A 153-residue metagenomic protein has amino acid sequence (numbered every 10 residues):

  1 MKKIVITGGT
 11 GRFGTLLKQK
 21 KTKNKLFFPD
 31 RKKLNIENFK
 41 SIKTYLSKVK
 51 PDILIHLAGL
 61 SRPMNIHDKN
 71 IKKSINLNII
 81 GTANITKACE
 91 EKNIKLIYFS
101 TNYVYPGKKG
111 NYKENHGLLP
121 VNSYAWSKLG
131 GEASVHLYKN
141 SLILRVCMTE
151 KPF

Functional and structural regions predicted by a protein language model:
K2-K23: N-terminal Rossmann NAD(P)H-binding glycine-rich loop of SDR-like oxidoreductase domains
T7, D52-L57, Y98-F99: Rossmann-fold scaffold of SDR-type NAD(P)-dependent oxidoreductases
T22-T44: Adenosine-cofactor binding site in Rossmann-like domains, unifying the SAM/SAH pocket of S-adenosylmethionine-dependent
E37, K69, K73-N84, L118 (+2 more regions): Glycine-rich NAD(P)-binding loop of the Rossmann-fold in SDR/ketoreductase-type enzymes
F39-L77, A88: NAD(P)H-binding glycine-rich loop region in Rossmannoid oxidoreductase-like domains and their noncatalytic homologs
A83-L119: Conserved Rossmann-fold NAD(P)-dependent oxidoreductase catalytic core, especially the SDR/UDP-sugar
Y105-P106, I143-F153: Flexible, glycine-rich beta-alpha linker
L119-C147: Active-site Tyr-X1-5-Lys
